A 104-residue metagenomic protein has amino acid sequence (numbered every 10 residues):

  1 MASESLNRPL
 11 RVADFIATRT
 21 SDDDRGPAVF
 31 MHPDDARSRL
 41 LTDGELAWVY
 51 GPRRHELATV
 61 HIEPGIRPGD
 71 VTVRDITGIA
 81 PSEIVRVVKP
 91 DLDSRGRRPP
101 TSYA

Functional and structural regions predicted by a protein language model:
M1-A104: Long, contiguous, secondary-structure-rich segments that constitute the structural scaffold of globular domains
